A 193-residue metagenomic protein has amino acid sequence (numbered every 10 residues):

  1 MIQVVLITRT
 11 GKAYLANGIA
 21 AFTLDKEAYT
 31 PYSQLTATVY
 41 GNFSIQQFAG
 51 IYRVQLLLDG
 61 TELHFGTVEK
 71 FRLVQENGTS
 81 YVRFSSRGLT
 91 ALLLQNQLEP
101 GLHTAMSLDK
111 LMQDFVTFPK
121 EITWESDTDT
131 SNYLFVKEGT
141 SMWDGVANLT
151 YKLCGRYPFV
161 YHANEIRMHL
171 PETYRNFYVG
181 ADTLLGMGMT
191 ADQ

Functional and structural regions predicted by a protein language model:
M1-F48, S85-A91: Juxtamembrane "anchor/assembly" segments of surface/extracellular structural proteins
I2, R72-A91, S126-Q193: Short beta-strand-centered interaction patches in the first periplasmic/extracellular domains of large envelope
V5, R53-Q55, P158-V160: Ordered hydrophobic segments in well-structured contexts
R9, L58-D59, V179: Structural motif
A13-A20, H64-E69, Q97, F177-M189: Short amphipathic beta-strand/extended segments with alternating polar/hydrophobic composition
T23, T38, T67, Y133-F135: Generic structural detector for well-ordered beta-strands
Y40-T123: Surface-exposed cap/loop segments at beta↔alpha junctions
